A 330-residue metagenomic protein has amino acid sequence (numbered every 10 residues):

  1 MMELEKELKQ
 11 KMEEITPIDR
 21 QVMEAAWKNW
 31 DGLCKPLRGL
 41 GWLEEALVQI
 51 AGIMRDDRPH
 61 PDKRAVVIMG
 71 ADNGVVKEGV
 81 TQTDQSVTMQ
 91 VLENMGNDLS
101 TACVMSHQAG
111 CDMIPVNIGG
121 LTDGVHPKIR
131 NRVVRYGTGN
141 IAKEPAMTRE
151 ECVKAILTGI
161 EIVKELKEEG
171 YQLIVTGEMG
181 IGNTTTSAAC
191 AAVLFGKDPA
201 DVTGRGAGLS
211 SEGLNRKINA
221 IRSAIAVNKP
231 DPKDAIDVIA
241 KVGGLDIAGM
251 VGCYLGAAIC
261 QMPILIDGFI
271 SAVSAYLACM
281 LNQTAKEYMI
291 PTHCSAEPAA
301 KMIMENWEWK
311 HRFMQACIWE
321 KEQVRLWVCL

Functional and structural regions predicted by a protein language model:
M2-L330: N-terminal loops that bind phosphate or other acidic moieties and the adjacent beta-alpha structural core
